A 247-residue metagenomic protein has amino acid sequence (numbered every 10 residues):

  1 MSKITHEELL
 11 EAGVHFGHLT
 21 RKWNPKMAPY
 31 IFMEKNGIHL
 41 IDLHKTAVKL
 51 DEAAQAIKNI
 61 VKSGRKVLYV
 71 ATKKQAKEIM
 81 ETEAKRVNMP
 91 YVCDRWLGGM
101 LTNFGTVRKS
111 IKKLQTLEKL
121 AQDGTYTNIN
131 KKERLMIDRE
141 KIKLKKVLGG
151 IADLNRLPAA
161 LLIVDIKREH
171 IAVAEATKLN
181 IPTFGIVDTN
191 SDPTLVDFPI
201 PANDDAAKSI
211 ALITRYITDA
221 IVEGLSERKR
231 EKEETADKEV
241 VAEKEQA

Functional and structural regions predicted by a protein language model:
M1-K66, T72-K73, K77-L120, K131-R134 (+2 more regions): N-terminal cationic and glycine-rich segments that engage phosphates or anionic surfaces
G13, Y69, L161, I213: Residue-level signature of catalytic and energy-coupling elements of molecular machines, predominantly ATP/GTP-dependent
F16-H18, Y126, K146-L154, E223-K232: Active-site phosphate-binding and catalytic loops of NTP-dependent enzymes
I41, V70, I163-D165, I186 (+1 more regions): Conserved beta-strand segments of the P-loop GTPase G domain that flank and frequently precede/overlap
T46, T72-K73, I166, T189 (+1 more regions): Short beta->alpha junction loops/turns
V87, V92-V196: Long, charge-patterned amphipathic alpha-helical coiled-coil/hairpin "stalk" segments used as oligomerization
A172-R228: Short glycine/threonine-rich loop/turn motifs
